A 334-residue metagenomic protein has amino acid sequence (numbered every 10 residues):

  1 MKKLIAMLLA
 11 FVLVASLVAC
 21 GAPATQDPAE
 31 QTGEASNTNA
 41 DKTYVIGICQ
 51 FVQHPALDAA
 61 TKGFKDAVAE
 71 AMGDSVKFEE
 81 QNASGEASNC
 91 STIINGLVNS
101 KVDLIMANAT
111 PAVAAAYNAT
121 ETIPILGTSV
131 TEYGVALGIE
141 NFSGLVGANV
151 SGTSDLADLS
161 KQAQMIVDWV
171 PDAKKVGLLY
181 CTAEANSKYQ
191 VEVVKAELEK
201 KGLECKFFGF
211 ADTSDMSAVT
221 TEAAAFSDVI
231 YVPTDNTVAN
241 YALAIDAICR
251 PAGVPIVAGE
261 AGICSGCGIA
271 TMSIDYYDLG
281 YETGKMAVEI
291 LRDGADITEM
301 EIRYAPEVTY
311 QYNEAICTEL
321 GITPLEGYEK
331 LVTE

Functional and structural regions predicted by a protein language model:
M1-V45, E70-G73: Short, low-complexity disordered leader/linker segments with a strong preference for bacterial N-terminal type II
N39-D41, Y133-K175, I274-A295: Hydrophobic alpha-helical segments within soluble ligand-binding/sensing domains
D41-K65, A71-G73, E79-N89, A183 (+3 more regions): Extracytoplasmic "Venus flytrap"
I46, F64, S151-L198, D296 (+1 more regions): An alpha-beta-alpha
K65, E70-C90, N149, E197-T213: Short beta-strand elements in bilobed, periplasmic/extracellular small-molecule ligand-binding domains
E80-N141, D235-G259: Beta-alpha junction/loop-to-helix N-cap segments that form part of ligand/metal-binding clefts
A185-E260: Pocket-lining segment of extracytoplasmic ligand-binding domains
I263-A315: Flexible loop/turn connectors
